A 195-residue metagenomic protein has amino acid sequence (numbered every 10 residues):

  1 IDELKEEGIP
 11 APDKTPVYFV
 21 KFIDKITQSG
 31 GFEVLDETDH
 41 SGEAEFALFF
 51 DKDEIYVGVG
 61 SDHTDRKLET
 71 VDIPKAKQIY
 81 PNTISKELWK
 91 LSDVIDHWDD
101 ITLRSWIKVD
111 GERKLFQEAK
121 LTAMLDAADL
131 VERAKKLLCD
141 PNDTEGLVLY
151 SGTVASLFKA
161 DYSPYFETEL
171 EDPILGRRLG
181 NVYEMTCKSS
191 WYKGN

Functional and structural regions predicted by a protein language model:
I1-T144, V148, A155-N195: Catalytic-core "active-site belt" of small-molecule-metabolizing enzymes, emphasizing His/Asp/Glu-rich regions
